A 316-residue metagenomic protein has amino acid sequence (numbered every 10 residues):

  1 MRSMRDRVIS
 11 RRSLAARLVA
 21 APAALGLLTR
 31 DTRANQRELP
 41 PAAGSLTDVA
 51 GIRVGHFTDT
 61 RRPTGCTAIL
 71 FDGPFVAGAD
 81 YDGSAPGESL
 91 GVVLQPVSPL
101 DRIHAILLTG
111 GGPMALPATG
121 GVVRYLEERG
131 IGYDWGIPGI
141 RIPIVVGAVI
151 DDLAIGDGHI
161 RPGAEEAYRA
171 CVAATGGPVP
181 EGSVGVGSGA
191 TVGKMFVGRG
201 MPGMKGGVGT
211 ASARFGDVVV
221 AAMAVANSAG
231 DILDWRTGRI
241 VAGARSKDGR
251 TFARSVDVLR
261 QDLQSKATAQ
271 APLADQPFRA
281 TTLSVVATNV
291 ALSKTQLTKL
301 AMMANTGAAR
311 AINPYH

Functional and structural regions predicted by a protein language model:
M1-S13, A20-P22, R33: N-terminal secretory signal peptides
D6, S13-A16, G207, R214: Intrinsically disordered, low-complexity serine/threonine-rich segments
A15, G26, A42: Phosphate/pyrophosphate-recognition segments in soluble nucleotide-handling domains
L18-L25, R53: A generic N-terminal leader/anchor concept
N35-H316: Alpha/propeptide regions of enzymes that mature by internal proteolysis
